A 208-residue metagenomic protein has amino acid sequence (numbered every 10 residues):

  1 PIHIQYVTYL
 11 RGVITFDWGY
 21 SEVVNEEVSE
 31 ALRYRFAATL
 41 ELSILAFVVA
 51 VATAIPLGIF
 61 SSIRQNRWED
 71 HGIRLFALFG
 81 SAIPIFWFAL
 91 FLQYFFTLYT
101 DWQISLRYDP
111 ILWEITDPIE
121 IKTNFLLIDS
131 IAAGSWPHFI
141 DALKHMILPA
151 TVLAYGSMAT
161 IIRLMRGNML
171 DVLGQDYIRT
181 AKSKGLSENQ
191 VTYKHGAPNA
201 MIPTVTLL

Functional and structural regions predicted by a protein language model:
P1-I55: An internal, D/E-rich "acidic patch" concept
H3-I4, G19-E22, F88-A89, I104-L106 (+1 more regions): Short, hydrophobic secondary-structure boundary micro-motifs
T8, G12, E30-Y34, R74-L78 (+3 more regions): Short amphipathic alpha-helical coupling elements at transmembrane boundaries
R11, A77-D129, V152-M158: Membrane-water interface segments at the C-terminal ends of transmembrane alpha-helices in multi-pass inner-membrane
F36-E69, I85, D117-L208: Alpha-helical transmembrane segments of integral membrane proteins, especially multi-pass inner/plasma-membrane
E69-G72, A89: Hydrophobic alpha-helical membrane segments of integral membrane proteins
